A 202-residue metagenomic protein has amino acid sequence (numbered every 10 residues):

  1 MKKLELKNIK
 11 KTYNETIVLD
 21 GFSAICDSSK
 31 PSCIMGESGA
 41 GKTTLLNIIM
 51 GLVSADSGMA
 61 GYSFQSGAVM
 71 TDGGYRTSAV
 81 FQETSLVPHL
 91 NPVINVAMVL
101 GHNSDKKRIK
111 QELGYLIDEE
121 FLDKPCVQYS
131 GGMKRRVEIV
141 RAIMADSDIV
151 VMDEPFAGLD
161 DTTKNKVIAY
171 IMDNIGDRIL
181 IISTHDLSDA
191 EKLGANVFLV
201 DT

Functional and structural regions predicted by a protein language model:
M50: Helix-to-loop junction immediately C-terminal to a conserved catalytic motif
L90-H102: Q-loop/switch helix immediately C-terminal to the Walker
K106-F121: Conserved ABC ATPase "signature" region
P125-Y129, M133: Conserved ABC ATPase signature
V150-E154: Catalytic Walker B motif of ABC-type/P-loop ATPase nucleotide-binding domains
D161-T163: Helix N-cap at the start of a conserved alpha-helix in ABC-type nucleotide-binding domains
D186-L193: Conserved H-loop
